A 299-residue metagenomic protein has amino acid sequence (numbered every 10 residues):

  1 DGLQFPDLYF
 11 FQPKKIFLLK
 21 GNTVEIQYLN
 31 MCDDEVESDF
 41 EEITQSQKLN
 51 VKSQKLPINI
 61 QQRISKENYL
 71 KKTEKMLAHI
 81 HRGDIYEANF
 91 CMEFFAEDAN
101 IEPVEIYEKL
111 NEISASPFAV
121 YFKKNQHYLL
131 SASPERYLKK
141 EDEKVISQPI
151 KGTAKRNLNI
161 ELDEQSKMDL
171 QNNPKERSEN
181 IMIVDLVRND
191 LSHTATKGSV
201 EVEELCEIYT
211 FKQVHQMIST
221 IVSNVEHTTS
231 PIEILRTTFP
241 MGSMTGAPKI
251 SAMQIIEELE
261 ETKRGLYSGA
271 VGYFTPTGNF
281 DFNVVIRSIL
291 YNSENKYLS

Functional and structural regions predicted by a protein language model:
D1-S299: Extended alpha-helical targeting/anchoring segments, especially N-terminal organellar/secretory targeting helices
